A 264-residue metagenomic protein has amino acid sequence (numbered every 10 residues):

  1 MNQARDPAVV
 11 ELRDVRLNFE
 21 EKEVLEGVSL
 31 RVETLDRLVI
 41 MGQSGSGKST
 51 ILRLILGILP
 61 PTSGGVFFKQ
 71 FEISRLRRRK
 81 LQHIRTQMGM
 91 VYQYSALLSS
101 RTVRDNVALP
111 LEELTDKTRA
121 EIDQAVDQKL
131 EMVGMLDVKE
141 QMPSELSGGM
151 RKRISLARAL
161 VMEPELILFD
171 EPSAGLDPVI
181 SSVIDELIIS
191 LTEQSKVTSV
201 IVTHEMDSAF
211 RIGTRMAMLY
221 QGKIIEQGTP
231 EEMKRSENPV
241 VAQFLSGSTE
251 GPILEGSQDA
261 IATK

Functional and structural regions predicted by a protein language model:
L56: Helix-to-loop junction immediately C-terminal to a conserved catalytic motif
G64-E72: Conserved ABC transporter NBD signature motif
F71-E72, R119-D137: Conserved ABC ATPase "signature" region
M142-L146, M150: Conserved ABC ATPase signature
V161-E165: A short, proline-enriched helix->beta-strand linker immediately N-terminal to the Walker B motif in ABC-type P-loop
I167-D170: Catalytic Walker B motif of ABC-type/P-loop ATPase nucleotide-binding domains
